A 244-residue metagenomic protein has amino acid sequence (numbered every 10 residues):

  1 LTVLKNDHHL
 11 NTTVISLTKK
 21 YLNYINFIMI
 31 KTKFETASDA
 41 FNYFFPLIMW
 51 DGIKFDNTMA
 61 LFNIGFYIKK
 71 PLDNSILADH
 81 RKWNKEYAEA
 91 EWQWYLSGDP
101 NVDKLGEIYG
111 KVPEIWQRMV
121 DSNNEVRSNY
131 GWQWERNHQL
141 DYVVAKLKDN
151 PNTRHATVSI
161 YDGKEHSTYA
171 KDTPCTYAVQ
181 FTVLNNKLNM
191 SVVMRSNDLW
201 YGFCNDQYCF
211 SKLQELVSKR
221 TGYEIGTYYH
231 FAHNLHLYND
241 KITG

Functional and structural regions predicted by a protein language model:
L1, I15-S16: Glycine-centered signal
L1-L4, H9-L10, L22: Short hydrophobic targeting helices and cationic amphipathic motifs that mediate membrane/organellar targeting
H8, K19-K20, F62-F66: N-terminal low-hydrophobic presequence detector
L17-I28: Short, Lys/Arg-enriched N-terminal segments with co-localized hydrophobic residues within the first ~10-30 amino acids
N26-G244: Terminal, non-catalytic protein-protein interaction segments that mediate quaternary/complex assembly
